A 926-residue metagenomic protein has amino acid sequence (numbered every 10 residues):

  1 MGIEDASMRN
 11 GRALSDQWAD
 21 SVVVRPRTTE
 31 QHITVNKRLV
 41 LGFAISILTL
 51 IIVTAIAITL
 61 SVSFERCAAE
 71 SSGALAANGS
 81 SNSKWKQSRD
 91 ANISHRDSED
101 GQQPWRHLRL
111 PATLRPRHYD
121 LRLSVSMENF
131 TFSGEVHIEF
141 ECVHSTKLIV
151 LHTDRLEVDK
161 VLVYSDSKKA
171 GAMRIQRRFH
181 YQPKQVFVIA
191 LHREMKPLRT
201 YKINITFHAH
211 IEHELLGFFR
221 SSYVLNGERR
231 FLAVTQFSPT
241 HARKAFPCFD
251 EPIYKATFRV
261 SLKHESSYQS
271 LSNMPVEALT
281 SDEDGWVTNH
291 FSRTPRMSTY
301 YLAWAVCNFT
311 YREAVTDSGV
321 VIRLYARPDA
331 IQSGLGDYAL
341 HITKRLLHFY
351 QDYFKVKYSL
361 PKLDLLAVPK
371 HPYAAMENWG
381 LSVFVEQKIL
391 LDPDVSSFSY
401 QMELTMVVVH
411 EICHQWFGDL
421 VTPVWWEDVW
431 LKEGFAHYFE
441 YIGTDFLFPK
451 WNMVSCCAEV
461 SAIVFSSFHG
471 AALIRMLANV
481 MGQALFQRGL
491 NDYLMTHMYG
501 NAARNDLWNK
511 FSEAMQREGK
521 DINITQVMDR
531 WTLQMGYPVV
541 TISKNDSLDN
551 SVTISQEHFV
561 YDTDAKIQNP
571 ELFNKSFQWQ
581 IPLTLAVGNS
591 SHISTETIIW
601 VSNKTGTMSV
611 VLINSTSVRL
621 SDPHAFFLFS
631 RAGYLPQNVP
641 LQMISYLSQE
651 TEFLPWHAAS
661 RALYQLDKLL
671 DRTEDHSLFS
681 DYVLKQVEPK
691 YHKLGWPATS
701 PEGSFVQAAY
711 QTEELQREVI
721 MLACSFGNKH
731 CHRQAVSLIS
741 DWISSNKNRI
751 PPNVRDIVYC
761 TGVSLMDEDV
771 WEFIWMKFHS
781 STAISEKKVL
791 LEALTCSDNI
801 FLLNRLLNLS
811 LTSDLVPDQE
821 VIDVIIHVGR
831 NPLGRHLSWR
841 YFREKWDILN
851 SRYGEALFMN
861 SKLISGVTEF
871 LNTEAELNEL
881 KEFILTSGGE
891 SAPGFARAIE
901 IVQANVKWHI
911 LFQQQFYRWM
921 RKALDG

Functional and structural regions predicted by a protein language model:
G2-E135, K168, N226-L232, P252 (+1 more regions): N-terminal, polar/Ser/Thr-rich
H107-T113, E139, F187, M195 (+2 more regions): Extended, low-hydrophobicity, Ser/Thr/Pro/Gly-biased non-transmembrane segments
F132-F140, N550-E557: Short, well-ordered beta-strand segments enriched in hydrophobic/aromatic residues
S133-D154: Ligand-binding face of N-terminal immunoglobulin V-set domains in extracellular IgSF glycoproteins
L156-L225: A surface-exposed beta-strand-loop module
E157-D166, K520-T525, Y537-L620: Beta-strand-rich binding/interaction modules
P183, F187, L232, F291 (+6 more regions): Hydrophobic alpha-helical and helix-loop surface patches within well-folded domains that function as non-catalytic
A462, G470, Q487, L548-S555 (+3 more regions): Long, ordered, helix-rich scaffold segments
